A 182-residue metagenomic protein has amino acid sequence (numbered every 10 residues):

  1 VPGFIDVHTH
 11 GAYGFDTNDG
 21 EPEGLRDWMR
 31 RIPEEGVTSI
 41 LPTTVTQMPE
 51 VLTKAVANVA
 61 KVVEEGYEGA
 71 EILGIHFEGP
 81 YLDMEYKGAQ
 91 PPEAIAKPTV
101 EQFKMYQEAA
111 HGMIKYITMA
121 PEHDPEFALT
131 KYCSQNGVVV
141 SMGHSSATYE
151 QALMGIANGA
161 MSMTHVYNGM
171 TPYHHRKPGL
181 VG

Functional and structural regions predicted by a protein language model:
V1-R26, R30: Replace "His-x-His-based motif
T9-H10, R26-A55, A70-D83, A110-E122 (+3 more regions): Divalent metal-dependent hydrolysis catalytic cores, especially in the metallo-beta-lactamase
G11-D16, D83-P91, T171: A short acidic, helix-capping loop that chelates divalent metal ions and anchors anionic groups
E21-G24, A55-N58, T99-E101, R176-G182: Charged helix-capping and loop-helix junction motifs
E34, V63-Y67, Y106-H111, I156-A157: Acidic (Asp/Glu)-rich catalytic clusters
E50-K61, G88: Metal-dependent catalytic neighborhoods of phosphoester/phosphodiester hydrolases
D83-E108: Conserved phosphate-binding/catalytic loop of the ribokinase/pfkB sugar-kinase fold
E108-G182: Active-site core of metal-dependent hydrolases
